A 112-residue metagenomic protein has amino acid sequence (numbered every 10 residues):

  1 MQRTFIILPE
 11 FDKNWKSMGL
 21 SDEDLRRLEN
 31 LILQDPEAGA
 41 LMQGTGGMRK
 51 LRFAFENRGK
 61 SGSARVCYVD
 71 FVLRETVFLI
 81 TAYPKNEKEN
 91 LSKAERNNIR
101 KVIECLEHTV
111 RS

Functional and structural regions predicted by a protein language model:
M1, D22, R26-R27, G47 (+1 more regions): Sequence/structural signature of beta-propeller domains
M1-E23: Arg/Lys-rich, positively charged N-terminal/basic patches that mediate binding to nucleic acids
E10-D12, L31, M48, R96-N97 (+1 more regions): Membrane-topology and secretion signals of cell-surface/extracellular proteins
D22-A38: Negatively charged, low-complexity tracts enriched in Asp/Glu with abundant Ser/Thr
E23, G62, A94: Charged, alpha-helix-enriched surfaces in structured cytosolic catalytic cores of large nucleotide-utilizing machines
A38-A82, E87: Basic/aromatic recognition patch in beta-strand/loop cores that engages polyanionic ligands
D70-S112: Enriched for short, Lys/Arg-rich terminal
